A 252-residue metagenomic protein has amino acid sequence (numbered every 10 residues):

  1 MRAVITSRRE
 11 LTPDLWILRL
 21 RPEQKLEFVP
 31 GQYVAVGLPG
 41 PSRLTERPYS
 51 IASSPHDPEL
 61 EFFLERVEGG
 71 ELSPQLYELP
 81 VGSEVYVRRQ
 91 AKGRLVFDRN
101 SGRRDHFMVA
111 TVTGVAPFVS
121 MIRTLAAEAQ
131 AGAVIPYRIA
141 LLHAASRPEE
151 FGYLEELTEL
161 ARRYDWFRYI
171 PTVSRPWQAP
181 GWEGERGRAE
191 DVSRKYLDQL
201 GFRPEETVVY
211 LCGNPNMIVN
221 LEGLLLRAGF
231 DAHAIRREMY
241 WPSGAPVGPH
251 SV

Functional and structural regions predicted by a protein language model:
M1-R2, A140-V252: Reductase modules of NAD(P)H-dependent flavoproteins
M1-S83, S174: Ferredoxin-reductase
G31, G114, N214: Short, conserved phosphate/pyrophosphate- and ester-handling motifs at nucleotide-, phospho-/glycolipid
G37, T124-E128, L224, A228: Active-site catalytic microenvironments for nucleophilic, acid-base chemistry
S42-Y49, L72, K92-N100, V247: Short, Lys/Arg- and Gly-enriched loop/turn segments at beta-strand edges
T45, H56, V81, I135 (+2 more regions): Short, structurally constrained coil/turn elements that cap an alpha-helix or connect an alpha-helix to the following
A52, F63, V67, Y77-L79 (+5 more regions): Transmitter module of two-component histidine kinases
D57, S101, V134, F202-P204: Short, flexible coil/linker segments at domain boundaries that flank nucleotide/cofactor-interacting
